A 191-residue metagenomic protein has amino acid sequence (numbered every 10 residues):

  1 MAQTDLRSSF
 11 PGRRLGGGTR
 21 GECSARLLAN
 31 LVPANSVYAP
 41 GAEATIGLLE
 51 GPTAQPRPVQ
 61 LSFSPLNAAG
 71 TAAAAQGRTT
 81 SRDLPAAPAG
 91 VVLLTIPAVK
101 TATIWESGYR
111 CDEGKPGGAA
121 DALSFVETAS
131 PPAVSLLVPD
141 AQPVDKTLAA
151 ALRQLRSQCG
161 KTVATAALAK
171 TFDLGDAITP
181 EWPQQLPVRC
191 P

Functional and structural regions predicted by a protein language model:
M1-A42, P132-L137: Short, compositionally biased P/S/T/A/G/V-rich stretches that sit at domain boundaries
A2-P11, C111-Q154: Extended, polar beta-sheet/loop recognition surfaces of beta-rich domains that mediate binding to diverse ligands
V37-T53: Contiguous beta-strand segments within globular domains
L48, P88-A98: Exposed aromatic-hydrophobic patches
P52-A69: Solvent-exposed loop/turn segments flanking beta-strands in beta-repeat/beta-sandwich domains
A73-A87: Solvent-exposed serine/threonine-rich low-complexity stretches and specific carbohydrate-binding patches
T101-E113: Short, aromatic- and glycine-rich surface loops/edge beta-strands on solvent-exposed regions
P132-P180, P191: Compositionally biased low-complexity segments at domain edges in trafficked proteins and select soluble regulators
